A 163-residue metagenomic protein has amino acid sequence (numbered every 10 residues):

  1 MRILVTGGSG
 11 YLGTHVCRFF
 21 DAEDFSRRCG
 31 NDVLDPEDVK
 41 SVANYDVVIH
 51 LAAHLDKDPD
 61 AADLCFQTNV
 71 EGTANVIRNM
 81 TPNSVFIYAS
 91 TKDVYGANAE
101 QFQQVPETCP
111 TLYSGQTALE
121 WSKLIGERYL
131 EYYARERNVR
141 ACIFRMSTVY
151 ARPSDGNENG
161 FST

Functional and structural regions predicted by a protein language model:
R2-D21: N-terminal Rossmann NAD(P)H-binding glycine-rich loop of SDR-like oxidoreductase domains
D21-V39: Adenosine-cofactor binding site in Rossmann-like domains, unifying the SAM/SAH pocket of S-adenosylmethionine-dependent
P36-T68, N79, V94-G96: NAD(P)H-binding glycine-rich loop region in Rossmannoid oxidoreductase-like domains and their noncatalytic homologs
D63, Q67-A74, T108-C109, I125: Conserved internal alpha-helix in NAD(P)-dependent oxidoreductase domains
N75-A118: Conserved Rossmann-fold NAD(P)-dependent oxidoreductase catalytic core, especially the SDR/UDP-sugar
S114-C142: Active-site Tyr-X1-5-Lys
E131-T163: NAD(P)-dependent short-chain dehydrogenase/reductase
